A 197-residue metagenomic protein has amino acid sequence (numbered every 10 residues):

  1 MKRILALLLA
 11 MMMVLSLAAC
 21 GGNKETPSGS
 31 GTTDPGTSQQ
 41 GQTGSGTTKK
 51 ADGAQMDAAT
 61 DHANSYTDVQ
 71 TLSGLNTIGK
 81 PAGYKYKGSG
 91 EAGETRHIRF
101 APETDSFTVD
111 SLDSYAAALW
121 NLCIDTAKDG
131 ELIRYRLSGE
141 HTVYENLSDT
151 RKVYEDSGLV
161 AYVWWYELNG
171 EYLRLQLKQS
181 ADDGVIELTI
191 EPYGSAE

Functional and structural regions predicted by a protein language model:
M1-I4, L8-L9: Positively charged n-region of N-terminal signal peptides that target proteins for export
I4, Q40-T43, K50, M56 (+3 more regions): Positively charged, low-complexity intrinsically disordered regions
S16-A19: C-terminal motif of bacterial Sec signal peptides marking the signal peptidase cleavage site
G21-I98, T104, S195-A196: N-terminal leader/targeting segments
L75-D110, K152-E197: Amphipathic N-proximal alpha-helical interface segments
Y86-V153: Long, charged/polar, surface-exposed segments that mediate recognition or autoinhibition
